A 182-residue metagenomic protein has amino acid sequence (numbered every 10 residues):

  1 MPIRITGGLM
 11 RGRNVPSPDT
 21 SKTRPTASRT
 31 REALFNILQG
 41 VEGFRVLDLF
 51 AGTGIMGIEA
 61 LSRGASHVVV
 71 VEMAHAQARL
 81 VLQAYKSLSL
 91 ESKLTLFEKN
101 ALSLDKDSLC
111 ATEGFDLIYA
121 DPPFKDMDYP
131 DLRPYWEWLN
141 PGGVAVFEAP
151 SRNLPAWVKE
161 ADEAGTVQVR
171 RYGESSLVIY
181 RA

Functional and structural regions predicted by a protein language model:
M1-A182: Class I S-adenosyl-L-methionine-dependent methyltransferase catalytic core
